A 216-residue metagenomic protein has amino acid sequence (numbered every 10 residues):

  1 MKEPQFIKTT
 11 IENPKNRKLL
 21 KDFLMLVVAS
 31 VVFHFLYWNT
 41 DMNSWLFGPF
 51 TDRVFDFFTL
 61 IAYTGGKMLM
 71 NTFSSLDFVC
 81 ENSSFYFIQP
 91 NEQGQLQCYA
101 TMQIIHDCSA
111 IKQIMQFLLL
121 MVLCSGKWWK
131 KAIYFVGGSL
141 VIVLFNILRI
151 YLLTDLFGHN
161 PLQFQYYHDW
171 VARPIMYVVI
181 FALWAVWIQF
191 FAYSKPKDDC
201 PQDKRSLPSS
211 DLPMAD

Functional and structural regions predicted by a protein language model:
M1-D216: Hydrophobic N-terminal alpha-helices or hydrophobic patches in metabolic proteins across all domains of life
